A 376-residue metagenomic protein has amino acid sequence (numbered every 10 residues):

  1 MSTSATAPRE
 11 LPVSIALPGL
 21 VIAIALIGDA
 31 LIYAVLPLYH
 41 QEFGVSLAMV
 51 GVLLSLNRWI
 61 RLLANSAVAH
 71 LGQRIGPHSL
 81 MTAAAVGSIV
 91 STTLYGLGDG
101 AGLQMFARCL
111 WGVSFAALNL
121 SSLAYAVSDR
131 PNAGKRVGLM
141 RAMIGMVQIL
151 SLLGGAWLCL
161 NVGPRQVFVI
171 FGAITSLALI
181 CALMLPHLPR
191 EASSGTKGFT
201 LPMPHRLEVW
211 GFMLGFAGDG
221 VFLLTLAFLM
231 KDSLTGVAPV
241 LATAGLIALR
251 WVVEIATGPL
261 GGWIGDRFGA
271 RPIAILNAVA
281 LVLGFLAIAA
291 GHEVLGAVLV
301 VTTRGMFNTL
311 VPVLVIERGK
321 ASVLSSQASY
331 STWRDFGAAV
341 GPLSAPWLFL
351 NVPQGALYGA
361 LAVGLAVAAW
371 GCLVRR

Functional and structural regions predicted by a protein language model:
A34-A48, L224-A242: Short amphipathic helix-loop junctions that connect adjacent transmembrane helices in Major Facilitator Superfamily/SLC
G44, G76, L97-G102, G269 (+1 more regions): Helix-breaking motifs and short loop linkers at transmembrane-helix boundaries and internal kinks in secondary membrane
V52-V68, G245-L260: Central cavity-lining transmembrane alpha-helices of secondary-active solute carriers, predominantly the Major
L62-G96, G265-R271: Conserved MFS/SLC helix-loop-helix module at the cytosolic interface between two early adjacent transmembrane helices
V86-D99, V279-H292: C-terminal ends and interior cores of transmembrane alpha-helices in multi-pass membrane transporters/permeases
S91, G102-L110, L295-V300: Paired small-residue
C109-I144: Cytoplasmic helix-loop-helix junction between adjacent transmembrane helices in 12-TM secondary transporters
A117-R130, M306-K320: Intracellular juxtamembrane helix-capping segments at the cytosolic ends of symmetry-related transmembrane helices
